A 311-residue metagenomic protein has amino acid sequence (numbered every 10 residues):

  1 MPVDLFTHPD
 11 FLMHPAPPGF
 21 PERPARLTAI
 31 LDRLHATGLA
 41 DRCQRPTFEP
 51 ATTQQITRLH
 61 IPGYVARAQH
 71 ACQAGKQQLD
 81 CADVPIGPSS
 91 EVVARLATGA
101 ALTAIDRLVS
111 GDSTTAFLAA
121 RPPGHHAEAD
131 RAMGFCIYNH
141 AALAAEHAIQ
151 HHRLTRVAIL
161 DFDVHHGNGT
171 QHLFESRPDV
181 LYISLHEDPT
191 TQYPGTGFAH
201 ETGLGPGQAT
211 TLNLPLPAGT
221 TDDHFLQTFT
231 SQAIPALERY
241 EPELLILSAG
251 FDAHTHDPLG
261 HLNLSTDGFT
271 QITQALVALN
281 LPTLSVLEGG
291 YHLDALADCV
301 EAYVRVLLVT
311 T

Functional and structural regions predicted by a protein language model:
M1-L160, H165-T311: HDAC/HDAC-like amidohydrolase catalytic core signature
